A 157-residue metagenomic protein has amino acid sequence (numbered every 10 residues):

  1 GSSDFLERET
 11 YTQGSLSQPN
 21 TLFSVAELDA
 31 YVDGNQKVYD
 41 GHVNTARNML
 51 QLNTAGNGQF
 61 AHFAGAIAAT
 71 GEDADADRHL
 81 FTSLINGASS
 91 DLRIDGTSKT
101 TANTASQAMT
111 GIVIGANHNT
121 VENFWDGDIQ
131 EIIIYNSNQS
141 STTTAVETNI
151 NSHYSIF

Functional and structural regions predicted by a protein language model:
G1-F5, L22-D33, D40-S106, N119: Extracellular glycan-interaction surfaces
G1-S17: Low-complexity, glycine/proline/serine-rich flexible segments
L16, E72-D75, D126: Short sequence motifs at beta-strands and strand-loop junctions characteristic of Gram-negative outer-membrane
N20-L28, Q130-Y135: Beta-rich globular "head" domains
V38, R93, S140-T144: Short, tryptophan-glycine- and acidic/Ser/Thr-enriched carbohydrate-recognition patches
A68, A108-I134, N138: Extracellular glycan-interaction patches encoded by glycine-rich segments
E131-F157: Extended recognition patches within non-cytosolic domains
